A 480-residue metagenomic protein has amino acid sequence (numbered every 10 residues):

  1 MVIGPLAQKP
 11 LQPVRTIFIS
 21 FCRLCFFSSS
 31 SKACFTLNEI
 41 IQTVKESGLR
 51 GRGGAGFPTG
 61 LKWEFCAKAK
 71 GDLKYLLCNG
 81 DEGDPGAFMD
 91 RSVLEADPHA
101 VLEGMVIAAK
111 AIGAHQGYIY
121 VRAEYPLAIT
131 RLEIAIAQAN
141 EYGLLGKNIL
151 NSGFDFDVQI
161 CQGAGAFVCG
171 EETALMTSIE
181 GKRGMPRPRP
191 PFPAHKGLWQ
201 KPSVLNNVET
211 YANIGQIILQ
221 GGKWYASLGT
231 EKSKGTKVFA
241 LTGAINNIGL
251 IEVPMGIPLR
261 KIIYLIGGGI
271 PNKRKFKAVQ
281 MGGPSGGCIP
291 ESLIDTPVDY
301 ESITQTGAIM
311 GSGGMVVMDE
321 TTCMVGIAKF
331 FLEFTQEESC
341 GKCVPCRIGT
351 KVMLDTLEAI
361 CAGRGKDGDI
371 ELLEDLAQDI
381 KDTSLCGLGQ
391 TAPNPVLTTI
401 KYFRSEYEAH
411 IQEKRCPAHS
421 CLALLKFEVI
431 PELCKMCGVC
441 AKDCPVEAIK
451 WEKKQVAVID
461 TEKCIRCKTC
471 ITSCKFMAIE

Functional and structural regions predicted by a protein language model:
V2-R183, P191, P431, T461-E462: Iron-sulfur-cluster electron-transfer modules
S29-E46, D72-K74, G80, M89-L94 (+8 more regions): Ferredoxin-type iron-sulfur electron-transfer modules in oxidoreductases and energy-metabolism complexes
E46-G60, F167-C169, K277-S285, E333-D355 (+3 more regions): Local cysteine-cluster metal-coordination motifs and their immediate loop/turn environment, predominantly Fe-S cluster
K62, G117, G268-G283: Short loop-to-beta-strand transition segments
G104-V106, M255-P271: Short amphipathic, charge-patterned alpha-helical segments
P126, K277-T296: Short acidic beta-strand-loop surface patches of small beta-rich interaction domains
I129-M255, G267-G269: Hydrophobic alpha-helical positions that pack around
G235-N247, V253-M255, L259, P417-I465 (+1 more regions): C-terminal accessory/binding modules appended to enzymatic or scaffolding proteins
